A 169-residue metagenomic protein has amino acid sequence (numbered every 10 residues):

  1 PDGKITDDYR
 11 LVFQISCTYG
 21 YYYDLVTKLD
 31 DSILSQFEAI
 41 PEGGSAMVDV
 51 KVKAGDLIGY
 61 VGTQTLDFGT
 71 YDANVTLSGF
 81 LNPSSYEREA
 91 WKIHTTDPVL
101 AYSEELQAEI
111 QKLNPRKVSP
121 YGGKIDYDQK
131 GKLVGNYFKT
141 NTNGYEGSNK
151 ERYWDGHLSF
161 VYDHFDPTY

Functional and structural regions predicted by a protein language model:
P1-G44, L66: Zn2+-dependent peptidoglycan hydrolase active-site motif and core
G3-Q14, S45-D126: Conserved, short, structured surface segments that act as functional micro-motifs
R10-V12, G20-D24, Y60, D67-G69 (+2 more regions): Ordered hydrophobic segments in well-structured contexts
C17-Y19, N74, H164: Solvent-exposed strand-loop boundary residues in beta-sheet-rich modules
K132-G147: Tryptophan-anchored aromatic micro-motifs
G147-Y169: N-terminal glycine/threonine-rich, aromatic-flanked beta-hairpin/loop signature
